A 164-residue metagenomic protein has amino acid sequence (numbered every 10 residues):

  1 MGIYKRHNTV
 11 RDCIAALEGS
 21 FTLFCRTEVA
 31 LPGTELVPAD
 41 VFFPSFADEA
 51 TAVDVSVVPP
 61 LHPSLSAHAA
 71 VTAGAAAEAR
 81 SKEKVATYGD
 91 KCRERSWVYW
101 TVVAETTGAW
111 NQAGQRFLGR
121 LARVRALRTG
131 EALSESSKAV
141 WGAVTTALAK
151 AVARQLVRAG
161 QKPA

Functional and structural regions predicted by a protein language model:
M1-V10: Short Cys/His-based metal-binding microdomains
G2, A15-A16, S20, C25 (+4 more regions): Non-catalytic C-terminal interaction segments of nucleic acid-processing enzymes
